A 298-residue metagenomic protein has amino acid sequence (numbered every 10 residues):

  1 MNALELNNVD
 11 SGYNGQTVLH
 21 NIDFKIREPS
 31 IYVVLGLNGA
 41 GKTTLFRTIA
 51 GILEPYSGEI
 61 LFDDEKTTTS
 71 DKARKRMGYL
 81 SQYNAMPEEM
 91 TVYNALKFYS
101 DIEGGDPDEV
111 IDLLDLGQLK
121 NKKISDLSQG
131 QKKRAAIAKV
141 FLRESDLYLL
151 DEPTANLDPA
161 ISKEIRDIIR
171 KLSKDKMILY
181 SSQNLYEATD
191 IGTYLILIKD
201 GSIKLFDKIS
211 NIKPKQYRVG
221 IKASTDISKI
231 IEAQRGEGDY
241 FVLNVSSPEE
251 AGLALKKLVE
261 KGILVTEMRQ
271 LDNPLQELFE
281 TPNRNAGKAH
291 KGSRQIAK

Functional and structural regions predicted by a protein language model:
L4, L19-N21: Conserved structural motif at the start of ABC-family nucleotide-binding domains
A50: Helix-to-loop junction immediately C-terminal to a conserved catalytic motif
G58-A73: Conserved ABC transporter NBD signature motif
K97, G105-K120: Conserved ABC ATPase "signature" region
Y148-E152: Catalytic Walker B motif of ABC-type/P-loop ATPase nucleotide-binding domains
R166-V245: ABC transporter nucleotide-binding domain
S246-K298: C-terminal coupling/interaction segments
